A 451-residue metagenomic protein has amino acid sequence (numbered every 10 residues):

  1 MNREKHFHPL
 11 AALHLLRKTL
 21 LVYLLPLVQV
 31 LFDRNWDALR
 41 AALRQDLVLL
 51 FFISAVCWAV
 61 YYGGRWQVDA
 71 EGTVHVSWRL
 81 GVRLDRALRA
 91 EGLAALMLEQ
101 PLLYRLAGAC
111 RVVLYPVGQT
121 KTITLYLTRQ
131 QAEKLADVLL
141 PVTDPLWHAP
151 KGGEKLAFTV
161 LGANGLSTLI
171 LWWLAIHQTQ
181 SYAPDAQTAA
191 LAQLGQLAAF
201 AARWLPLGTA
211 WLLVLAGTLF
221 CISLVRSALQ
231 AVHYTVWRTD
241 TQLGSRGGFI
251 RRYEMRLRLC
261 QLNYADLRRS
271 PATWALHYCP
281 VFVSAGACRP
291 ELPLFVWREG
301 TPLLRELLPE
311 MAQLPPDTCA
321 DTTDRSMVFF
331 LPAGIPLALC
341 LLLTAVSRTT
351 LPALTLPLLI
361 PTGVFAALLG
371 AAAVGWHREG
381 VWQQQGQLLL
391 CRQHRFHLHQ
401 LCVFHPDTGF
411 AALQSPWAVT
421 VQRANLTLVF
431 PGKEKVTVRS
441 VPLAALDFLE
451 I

Functional and structural regions predicted by a protein language model:
M1-I451: N-terminal basic, Ser/Thr-rich segments that initiate or prime the first beta/alpha elements at protein or domain
